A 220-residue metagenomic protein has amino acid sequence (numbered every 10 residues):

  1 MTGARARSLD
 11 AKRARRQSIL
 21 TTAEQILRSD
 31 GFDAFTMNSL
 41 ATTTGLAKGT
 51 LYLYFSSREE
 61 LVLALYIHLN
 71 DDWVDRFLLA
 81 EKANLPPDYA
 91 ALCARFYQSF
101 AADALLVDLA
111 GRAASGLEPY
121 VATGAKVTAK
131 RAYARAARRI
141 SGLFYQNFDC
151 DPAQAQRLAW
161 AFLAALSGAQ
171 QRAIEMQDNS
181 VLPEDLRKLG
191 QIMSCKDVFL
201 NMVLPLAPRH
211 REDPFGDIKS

Functional and structural regions predicted by a protein language model:
M1-R5, S18: N-terminal, Lys/Arg-enriched amphipathic/low-complexity engagement segments that precede the first folded domain
T2, R138-G142, Q146-D149, A164 (+1 more regions): C-terminal peripheral helix-coil segments that are non-catalytic and often amphipathic
K12-A23, L40, L65-L69, W73 (+1 more regions): Generic hydrophobic, amphipathic alpha-helix propensity
S18, I26, D30-E60, A64: Helix-turn-helix
V62-L69, A132, A136: Alpha-helical DNA-contacting segments of helix-turn-helix folds
A64, L78-L106, A159-F162: Hydrophobic alpha-helical connector segments
A101-G124, I174-S180: Amphipathic alpha-helical segments used for helix-helix packing
P119-D149, Q156, W160: Amphipathic alpha-helical packing segments from all-alpha helical-bundle domains
